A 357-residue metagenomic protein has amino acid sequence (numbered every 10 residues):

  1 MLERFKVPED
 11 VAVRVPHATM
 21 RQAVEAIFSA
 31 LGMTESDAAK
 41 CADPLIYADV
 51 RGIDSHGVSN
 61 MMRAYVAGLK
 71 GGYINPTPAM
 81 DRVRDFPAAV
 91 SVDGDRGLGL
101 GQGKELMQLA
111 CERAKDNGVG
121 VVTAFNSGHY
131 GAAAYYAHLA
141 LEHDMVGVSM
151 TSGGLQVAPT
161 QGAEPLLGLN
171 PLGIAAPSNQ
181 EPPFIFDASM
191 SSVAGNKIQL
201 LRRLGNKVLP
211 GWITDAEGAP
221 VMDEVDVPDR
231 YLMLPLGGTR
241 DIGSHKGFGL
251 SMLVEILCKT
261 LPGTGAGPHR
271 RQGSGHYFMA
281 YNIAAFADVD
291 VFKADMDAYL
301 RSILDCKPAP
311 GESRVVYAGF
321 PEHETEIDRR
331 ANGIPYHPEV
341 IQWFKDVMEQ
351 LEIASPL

Functional and structural regions predicted by a protein language model:
M1-H17, R21-C41, I46-Y47, V58-G72 (+2 more regions): Acidic, glycine/proline-rich low-complexity segments that act as flexible tails and inter-domain linkers
L2-A23, I256, G267-L357: Catalytic-core signal marking the mid-to-C-terminal active-site face
H56-C111: Active-site cofactor/substrate anionic-group-binding motifs, chiefly glycine- and Lys/Arg-rich phosphate-binding loops
A89-N179: A generic, well-ordered mixed alpha/beta core segment in the N-terminal half of proteins
D144-Q156, V254-G273: Glycine-rich phosphate/pyrophosphate-binding loops and their adjacent beta-strand/loop elements at enzyme active sites
V157-V227: Phosphate/diphosphate-binding glycine-rich loops and adjacent basic-rich segments that engage nucleotide
N206-A266: Secondary-shell segments that build the walls of catalytic and ion/ligand-binding clefts
